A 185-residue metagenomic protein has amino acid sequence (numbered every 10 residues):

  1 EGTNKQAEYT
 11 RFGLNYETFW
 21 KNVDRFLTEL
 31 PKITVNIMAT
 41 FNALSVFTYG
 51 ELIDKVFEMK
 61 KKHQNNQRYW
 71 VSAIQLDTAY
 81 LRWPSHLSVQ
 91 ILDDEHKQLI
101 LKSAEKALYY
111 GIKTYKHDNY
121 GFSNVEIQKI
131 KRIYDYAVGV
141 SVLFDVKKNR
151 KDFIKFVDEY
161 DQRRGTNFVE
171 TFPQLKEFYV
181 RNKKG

Functional and structural regions predicted by a protein language model:
E1-G185: Radical SAM enzyme [4Fe-4S]-AdoMet core and its adjacent flexible, acidic and glycine-rich loops/tails across
